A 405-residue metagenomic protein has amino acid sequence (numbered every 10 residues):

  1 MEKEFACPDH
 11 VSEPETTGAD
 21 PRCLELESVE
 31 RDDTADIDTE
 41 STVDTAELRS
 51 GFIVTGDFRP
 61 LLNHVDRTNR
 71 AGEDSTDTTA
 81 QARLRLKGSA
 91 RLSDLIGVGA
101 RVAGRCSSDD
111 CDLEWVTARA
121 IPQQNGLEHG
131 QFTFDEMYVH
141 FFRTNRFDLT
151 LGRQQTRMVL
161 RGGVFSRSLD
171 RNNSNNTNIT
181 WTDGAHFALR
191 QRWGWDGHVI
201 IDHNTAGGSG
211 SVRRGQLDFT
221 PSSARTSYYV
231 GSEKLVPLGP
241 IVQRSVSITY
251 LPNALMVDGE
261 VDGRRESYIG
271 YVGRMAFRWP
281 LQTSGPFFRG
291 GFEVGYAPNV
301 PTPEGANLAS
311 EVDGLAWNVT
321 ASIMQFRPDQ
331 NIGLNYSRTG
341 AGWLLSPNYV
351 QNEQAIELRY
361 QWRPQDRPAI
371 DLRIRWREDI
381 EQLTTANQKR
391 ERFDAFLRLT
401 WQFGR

Functional and structural regions predicted by a protein language model:
E2-L149, A185-F187, R192, G197 (+3 more regions): Beta-barrel outer-membrane channel/assembly domains of diderm bacteria
S41, F141-L149, S168-Q325, D329-I332 (+1 more regions): Signature for the C-terminal beta-barrel architecture of outer-membrane proteins
P60-D66, D94, V102-S108, R153-R157 (+9 more regions): Transmembrane beta-strands of outer-membrane beta-barrel pores
T68-R70, D110-E114, G163, S209-R213 (+4 more regions): Outer-membrane beta-barrel and related beta-rich outer-membrane complex signature in Gram-negative bacteria
E114-V116, G152-Q154, G163-D170: "Short basic amphipathic alpha-helical interaction patches in structured regions
N318-F326, N331-S337, P347, E357 (+2 more regions): Substrate-recognition/cap regions that form aromatic- and gly/pro-loop-enriched pockets for small-molecule ligands
W343-Y349: Short, glycine/charged-rich beta-strand-loop motifs at protein surfaces that mediate ligand recognition and catalysis
